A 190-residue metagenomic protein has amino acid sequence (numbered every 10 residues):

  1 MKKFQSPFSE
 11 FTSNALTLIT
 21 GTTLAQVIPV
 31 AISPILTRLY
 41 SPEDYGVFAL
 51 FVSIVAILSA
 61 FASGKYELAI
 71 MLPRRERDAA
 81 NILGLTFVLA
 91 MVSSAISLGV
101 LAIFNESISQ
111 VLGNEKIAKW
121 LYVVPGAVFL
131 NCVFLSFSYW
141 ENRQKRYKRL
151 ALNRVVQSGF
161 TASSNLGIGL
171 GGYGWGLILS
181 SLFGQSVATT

Functional and structural regions predicted by a protein language model:
M1-I28, N81-G84, V88, I117 (+1 more regions): N-terminal membrane topogenesis motif
T12, A69-D78, F129-V156, G167 (+2 more regions): Membrane-interface junctions at transmembrane-helix termini in multi-pass inner-membrane proteins
N14, L18, Y45-G46, A69 (+4 more regions): Alpha-helical transmembrane segments and their helix-entry boundary regions
I19-T22, I28-I32, G46-R74, F87-A90 (+2 more regions): Small-residue-rich midsections of specific transmembrane alpha-helices
V30-I35, S136-W140, A162-G167: Alpha-helical transmembrane segments of multipass membrane proteins
L39-P42, V111-N114, R143-Q144, L170-G172: Helix-loop interface residues and adjacent transmembrane-helix termini in multi-pass membrane transporters, primarily
I96-N114: Short membrane-interface helical motifs at transmembrane helix boundaries in multi-pass membrane transporters
A118-P125, A151-T190: Hydrophobic alpha-helical transmembrane segments
